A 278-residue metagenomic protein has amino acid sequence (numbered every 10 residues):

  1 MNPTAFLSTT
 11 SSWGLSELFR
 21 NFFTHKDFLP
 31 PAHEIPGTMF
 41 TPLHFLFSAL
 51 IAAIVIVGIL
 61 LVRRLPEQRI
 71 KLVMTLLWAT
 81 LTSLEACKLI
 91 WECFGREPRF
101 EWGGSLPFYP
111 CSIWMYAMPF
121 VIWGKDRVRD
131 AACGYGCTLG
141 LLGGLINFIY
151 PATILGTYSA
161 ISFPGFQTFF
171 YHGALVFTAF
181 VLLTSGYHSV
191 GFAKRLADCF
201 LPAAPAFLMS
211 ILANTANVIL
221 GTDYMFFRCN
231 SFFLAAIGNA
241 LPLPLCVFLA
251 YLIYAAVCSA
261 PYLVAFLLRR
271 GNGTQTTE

Functional and structural regions predicted by a protein language model:
M1-I35: Short, strongly hydrophobic alpha-helical membrane anchors
P31-A49, A197-L208, V218-P261: Membrane-interface transmembrane-helix boundary segments in multi-pass integral membrane proteins
H44-R63, T80-C87, S210-N214, L249-L263: Hydrophobic core of alpha-helical transmembrane segments in multi-pass integral membrane proteins
A53-L60, A117-V121, A174-K194: Alpha-helical transmembrane segments in multipass membrane proteins, preferentially the mid-helix core
L61-M74, W123-A132, Y187-C199: Membrane-interface helix-boundary motifs at transmembrane edges
T80-I90, G140-P151, A206-T215: Aromatic-anchored segments of alpha-helical transmembrane domains
A86-P98, I149-A160: Juxtamembrane "helix-exit" motif on the non-cytosolic side of transmembrane helices
I122-L183: Membrane-proximal helix-loop-helix units in multi-pass membrane proteins
